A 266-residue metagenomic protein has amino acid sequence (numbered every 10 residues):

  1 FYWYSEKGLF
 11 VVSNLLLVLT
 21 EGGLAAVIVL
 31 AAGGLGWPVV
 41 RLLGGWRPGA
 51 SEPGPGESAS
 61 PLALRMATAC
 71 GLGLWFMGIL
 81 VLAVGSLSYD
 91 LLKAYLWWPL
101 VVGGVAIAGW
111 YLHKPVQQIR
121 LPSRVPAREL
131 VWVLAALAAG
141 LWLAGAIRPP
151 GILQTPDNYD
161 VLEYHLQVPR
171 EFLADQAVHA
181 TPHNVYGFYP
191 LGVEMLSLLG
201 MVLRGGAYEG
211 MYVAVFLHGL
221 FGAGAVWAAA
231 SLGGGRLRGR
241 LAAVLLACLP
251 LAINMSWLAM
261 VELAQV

Functional and structural regions predicted by a protein language model:
F1-K7, I107-H113, L130-D157: Transmembrane signal-anchor helices characteristic of membrane glycosylation enzymes that use polyprenol
F1-S123: Membrane-embedded, hydrophobic transmembrane alpha-helices
N14, W46-P61, L87-L91, A174-Q176 (+2 more regions): Juxtamembrane segments of multi-pass membrane glycosylation machinery that transfer sugars from lipid-linked donors
A25-V29, G33, L220-A223, L263-V266: Alpha-helical transmembrane segments of multi-pass membrane proteins
G34, Y164-F172, N184-G206, F216: Short hydrophobic/aromatic helix or loop-helix immediately within or flanking a transmembrane segment in polytopic
W37, W75, G104-K114, V213-G235: Transmembrane-helix motifs of polytopic, lipid-linked glycan transferases
W46-A67, Y208-V213, W227-P250, V266: Transmembrane-helix signature of polytopic, membrane-embedded enzymes that assemble or transfer cell-envelope glycans
I152, T181, V185, Y189 (+4 more regions): Membrane-embedded glycan-lipid processing machinery
